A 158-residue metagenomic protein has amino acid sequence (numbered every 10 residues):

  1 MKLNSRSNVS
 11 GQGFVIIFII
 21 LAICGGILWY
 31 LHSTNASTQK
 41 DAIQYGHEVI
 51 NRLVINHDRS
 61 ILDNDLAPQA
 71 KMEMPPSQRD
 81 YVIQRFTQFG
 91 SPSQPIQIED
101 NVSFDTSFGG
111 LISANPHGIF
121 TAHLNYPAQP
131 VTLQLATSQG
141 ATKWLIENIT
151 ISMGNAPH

Functional and structural regions predicted by a protein language model:
M1, Q69-M72, V131: Short N-terminal signal/transit or membrane-insertion segments and the immediately adjacent low-complexity/disordered
M1-N4, F104: A generic hydrophobic-segment detector
L3-I55: Short, low-complexity N-terminal intrinsically disordered segments enriched in polar/charged residues
F18, E48, Q94-I96, H117 (+1 more regions): Residue-level marker of intrinsically disordered, low-complexity segments enriched for small/polar residues
N35-A36, H47-N51, A67-E73, T121: Second-shell loop/turn segments in exported
I43-I50, R59, D63, R79-I83 (+1 more regions): Extracytoplasmic/secreted envelope proteins and their assembly/folding machinery, especially bacterial periplasmic
S60-H117: Short solvent-exposed beta->alpha transition segments
N101-H158: Exposed beta-sheet edge and beta->alpha loop/turn motif
